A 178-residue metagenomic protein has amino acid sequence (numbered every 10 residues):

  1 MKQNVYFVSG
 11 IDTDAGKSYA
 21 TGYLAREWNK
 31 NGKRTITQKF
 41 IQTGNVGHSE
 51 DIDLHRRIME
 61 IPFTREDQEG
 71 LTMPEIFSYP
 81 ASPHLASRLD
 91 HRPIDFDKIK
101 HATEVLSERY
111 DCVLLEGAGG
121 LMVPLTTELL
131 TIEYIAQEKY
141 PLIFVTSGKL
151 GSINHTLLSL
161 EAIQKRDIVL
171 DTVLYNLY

Functional and structural regions predicted by a protein language model:
M1-F7, K33-R34: Extreme N-terminal starter segment of soluble prokaryotic enzymes
N4-V8, D111-L115, L142: Generic beta-sheet signal
Y6, I36-Q38, I143, L174: Hydrophobic/aromatic beta-strand patches that form the interior of the parallel beta-sheet core in alpha/beta enzyme
F7-L24: Glycine-rich phosphate-binding P-loop
A15, N45-S49, L125, L150-I153: Loop/helix-junction capping segments adjacent to catalytic residues or to phosphate/diphosphate-binding pockets
Y19-P93, E104-V105: N-terminal phosphate/diphosphate-binding loop that engages ATP/GTP or pyrophosphate donors across diverse enzyme folds
S82-L125: Phosphate-binding/switch loop-helix module in NTP-utilizing enzymes
G117-Y178: Conserved catalytic-core segment of NTP-binding enzymes
